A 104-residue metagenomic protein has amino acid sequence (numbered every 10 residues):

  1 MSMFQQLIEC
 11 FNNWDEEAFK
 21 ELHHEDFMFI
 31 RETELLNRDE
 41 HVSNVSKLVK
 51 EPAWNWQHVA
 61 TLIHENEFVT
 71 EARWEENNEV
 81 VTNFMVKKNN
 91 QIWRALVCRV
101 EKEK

Functional and structural regions predicted by a protein language model:
Q5-E9: Amphipathic alpha-helical repeat scaffolds
N12, F29-I30, L35-L36, E40-K104: A beta-strand edge to alpha-helix "cap/lid" segment located at domain peripheries
N13-M28: Short, well-ordered alpha-helical segments enriched in acidic and aromatic residues
